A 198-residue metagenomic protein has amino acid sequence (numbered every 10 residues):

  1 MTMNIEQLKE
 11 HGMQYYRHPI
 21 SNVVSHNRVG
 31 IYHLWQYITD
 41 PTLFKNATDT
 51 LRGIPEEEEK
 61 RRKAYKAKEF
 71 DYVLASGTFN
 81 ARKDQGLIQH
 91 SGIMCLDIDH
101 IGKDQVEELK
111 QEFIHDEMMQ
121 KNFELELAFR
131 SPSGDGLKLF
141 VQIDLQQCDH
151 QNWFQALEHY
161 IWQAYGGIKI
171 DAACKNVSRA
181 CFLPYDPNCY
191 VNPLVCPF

Functional and structural regions predicted by a protein language model:
M1-G92: DNA replication initiation on ssDNA origins
N4-G12, Y16-S25, Y32-T39, L145-Q146 (+1 more regions): Catalytic "initiation/cleavage/transfer" segments centered on a nucleophilic residue and adjacent nucleic-acid-engaging
E57-K68, I101-I114: Surface-exposed, low-hydrophobicity interaction/linker segments
A81-G86, I114-P132, I168-A172: Catalytic micro-motifs at enzyme active sites that drive phosphoryl/nucleotidyl and oxygen chemistry
R82-E108: Short glycine-/aliphatic-rich beta-strand segments at the starts of folded cytosolic domains
G86, D99-H100, I143-C148, A173: Short, charged/polar micro-motifs that form catalytic or ligand-binding hotspots
C95-L96, E126-D149, W153, S178-P184: Histidine-centered divalent-metal-coordination microenvironment in nucleic-acid enzymes
V106-D116, I143-I168, C189-F198: Helical (often loop-to-helix) elements that flank the catalytic cores of nucleotide-handling enzymes
